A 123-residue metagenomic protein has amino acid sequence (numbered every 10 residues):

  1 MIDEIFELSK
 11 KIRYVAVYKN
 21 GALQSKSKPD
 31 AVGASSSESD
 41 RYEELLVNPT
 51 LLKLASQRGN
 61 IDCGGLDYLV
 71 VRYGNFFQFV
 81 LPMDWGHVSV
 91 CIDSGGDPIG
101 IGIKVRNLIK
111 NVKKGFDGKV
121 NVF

Functional and structural regions predicted by a protein language model:
M1-F123: Non-catalytic interaction/Regulatory regions outside core domains
